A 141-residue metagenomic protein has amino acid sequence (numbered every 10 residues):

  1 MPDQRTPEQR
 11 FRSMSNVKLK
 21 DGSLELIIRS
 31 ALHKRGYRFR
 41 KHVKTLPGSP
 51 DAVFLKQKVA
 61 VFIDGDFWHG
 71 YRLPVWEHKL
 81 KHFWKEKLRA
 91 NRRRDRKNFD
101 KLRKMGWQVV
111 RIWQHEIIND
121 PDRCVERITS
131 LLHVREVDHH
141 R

Functional and structural regions predicted by a protein language model:
M1-R111, H115-R141: Nucleic-acid endo/exonuclease domains
